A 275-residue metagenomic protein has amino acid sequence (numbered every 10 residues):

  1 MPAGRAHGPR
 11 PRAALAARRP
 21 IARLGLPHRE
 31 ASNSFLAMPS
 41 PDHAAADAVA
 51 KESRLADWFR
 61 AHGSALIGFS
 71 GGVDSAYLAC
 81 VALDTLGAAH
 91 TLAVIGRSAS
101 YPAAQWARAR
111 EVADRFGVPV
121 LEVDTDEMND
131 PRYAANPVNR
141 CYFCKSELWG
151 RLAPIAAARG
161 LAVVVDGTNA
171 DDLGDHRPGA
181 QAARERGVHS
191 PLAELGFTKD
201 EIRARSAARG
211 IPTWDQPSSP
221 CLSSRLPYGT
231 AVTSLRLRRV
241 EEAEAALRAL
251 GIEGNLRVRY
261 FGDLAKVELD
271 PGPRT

Functional and structural regions predicted by a protein language model:
M1-R29: Compositionally biased, low-complexity flexible segments
N33-A208, A249, A265: ATP-dependent adenylation/nucleotidyltransferase module used to activate substrates
F35, E147, R177-T275: AMP-forming adenylation/ATP pyrophosphatase catalytic core
